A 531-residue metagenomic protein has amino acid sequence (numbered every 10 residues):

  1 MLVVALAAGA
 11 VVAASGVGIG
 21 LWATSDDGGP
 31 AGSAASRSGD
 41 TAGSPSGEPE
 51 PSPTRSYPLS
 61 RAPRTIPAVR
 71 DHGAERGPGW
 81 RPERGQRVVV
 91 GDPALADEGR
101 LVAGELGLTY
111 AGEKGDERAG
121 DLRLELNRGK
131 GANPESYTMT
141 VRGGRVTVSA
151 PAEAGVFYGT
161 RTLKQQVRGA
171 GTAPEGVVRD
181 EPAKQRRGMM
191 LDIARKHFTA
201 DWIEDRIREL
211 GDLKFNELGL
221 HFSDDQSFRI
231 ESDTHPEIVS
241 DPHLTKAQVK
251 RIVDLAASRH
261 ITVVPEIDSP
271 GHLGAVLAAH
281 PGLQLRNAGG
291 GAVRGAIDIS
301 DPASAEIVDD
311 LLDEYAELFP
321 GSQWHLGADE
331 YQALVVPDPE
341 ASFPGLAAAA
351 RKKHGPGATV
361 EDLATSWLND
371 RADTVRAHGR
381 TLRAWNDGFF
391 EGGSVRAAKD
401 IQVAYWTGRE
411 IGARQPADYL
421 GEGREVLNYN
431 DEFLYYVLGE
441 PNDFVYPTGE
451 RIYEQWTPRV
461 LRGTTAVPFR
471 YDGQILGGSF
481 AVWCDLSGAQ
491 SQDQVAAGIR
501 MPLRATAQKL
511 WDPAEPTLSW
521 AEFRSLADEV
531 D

Functional and structural regions predicted by a protein language model:
M1-A154, T162-L163, T172-P174, A384-F389: Acidic, contiguous N-terminal accessory segments
V88, A152, M189, L210 (+6 more regions): Conserved, mostly hydrophobic/aromatic
E117, Q226-P236, F389-A398: Beta-rich nucleic-acid/ligand-interaction surfaces
P134-A305, D313-Q323, P339, L486: Feature activates predominantly on carbohydrate-active enzymes
R186-M190, E217-G219, H260-V264, Q323-H325 (+4 more regions): Structural preference for beta-strand elements that scaffold enzyme active sites
A194-K196, S223-S227, E266-H272, D329-A333 (+4 more regions): Active-site beta-loop-alpha junctions enriched in small/polar residues
R294-D400, W406, I411-D418: Active-site neighborhood of glycoside hydrolase catalytic domains
L382-D387, R396-D531: Flexible, acidic glycine-rich loops studded with aromatic residues
